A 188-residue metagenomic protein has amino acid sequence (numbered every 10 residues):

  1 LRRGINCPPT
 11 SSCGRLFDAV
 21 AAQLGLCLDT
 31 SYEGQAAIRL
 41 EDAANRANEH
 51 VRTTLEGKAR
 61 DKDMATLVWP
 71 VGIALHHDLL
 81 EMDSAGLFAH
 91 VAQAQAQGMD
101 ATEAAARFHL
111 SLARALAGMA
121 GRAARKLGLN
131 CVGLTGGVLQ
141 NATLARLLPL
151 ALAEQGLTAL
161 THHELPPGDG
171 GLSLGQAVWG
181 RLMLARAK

Functional and structural regions predicted by a protein language model:
L1-L129, T143-L150: A contiguous, well-structured pocket-lining segment that forms one wall/lid of small-molecule binding clefts in soluble
C13, V132-L139: Glycine-rich beta-strand-to-loop/alpha-helix junction loops that act as flexible
D18, Q23-G25, L139-Q140, E164-P166 (+1 more regions): Short, glycine-/Ser/Thr-/acidic-enriched flexible segments
T30-S31, G156, A185-A187: Phosphate-handling active-site elements
T53-L55, L172, Q176-W179: Domain-level signal for soluble alpha/beta catalytic cores
A105, H109, G137, H163: Glycine- and other small-residue-rich loops at beta-strand/loop junctions that grip anionic moieties
N130-G133, A142, L148-L172: Conserved phosphate-binding/catalytic loops in two-lobed NTP-binding clefts
A177-K188: Acidic, glycine/GT-rich loop-and beta-edge segments that sit at the periphery of enzyme/chaperone cores
